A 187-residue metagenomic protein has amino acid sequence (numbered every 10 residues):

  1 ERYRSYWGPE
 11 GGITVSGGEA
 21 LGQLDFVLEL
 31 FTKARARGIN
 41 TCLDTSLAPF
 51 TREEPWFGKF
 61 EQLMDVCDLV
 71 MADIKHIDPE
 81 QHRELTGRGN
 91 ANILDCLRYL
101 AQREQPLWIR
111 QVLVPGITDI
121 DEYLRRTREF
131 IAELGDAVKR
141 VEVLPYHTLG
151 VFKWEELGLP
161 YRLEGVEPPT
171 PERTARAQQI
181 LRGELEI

Functional and structural regions predicted by a protein language model:
E1-D65: Conserved Radical SAM active-site core
G11-I13, T41-L43, V70-A72, L107-I109 (+1 more regions): Hydrophobic faces of well-ordered beta-strands that scaffold small-molecule active sites in alpha/beta enzyme cores
A20-L21, L47-R52, L69-T86, L113-V114 (+1 more regions): Conserved radical SAM core fold
V27-L30, K59-L63, N92-C96, Y123-F130 (+1 more regions): A general structural detector for well-ordered alpha-helical segments in enzyme core domains, enriched
A48-W56, T86-G87, A91, V114-I131: Active-site glycine- and acidic-residue-rich loops that bind and position anionic ligands or nucleotide-like cofactors
P55-I77, R128-R140: Structural recognition of alpha->loop->beta junctions
T86-Q102: Glycine-rich S-adenosyl-L-methionine
A101-E104, W108, L113-I187: Auxiliary Fe-S-binding modules of radical SAM enzymes
